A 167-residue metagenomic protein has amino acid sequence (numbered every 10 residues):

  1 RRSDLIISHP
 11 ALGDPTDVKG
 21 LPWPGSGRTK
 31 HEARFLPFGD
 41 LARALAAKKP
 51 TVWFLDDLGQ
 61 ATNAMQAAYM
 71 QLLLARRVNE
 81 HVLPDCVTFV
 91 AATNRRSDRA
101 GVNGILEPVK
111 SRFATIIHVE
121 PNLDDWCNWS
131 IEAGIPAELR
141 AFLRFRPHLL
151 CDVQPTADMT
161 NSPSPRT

Functional and structural regions predicted by a protein language model:
R1-F145: AAA+ P-loop NTPase catalytic core and its hallmark functional loops
E132-T167: Alpha-helical lid/collar subdomain of P-loop NTPases
